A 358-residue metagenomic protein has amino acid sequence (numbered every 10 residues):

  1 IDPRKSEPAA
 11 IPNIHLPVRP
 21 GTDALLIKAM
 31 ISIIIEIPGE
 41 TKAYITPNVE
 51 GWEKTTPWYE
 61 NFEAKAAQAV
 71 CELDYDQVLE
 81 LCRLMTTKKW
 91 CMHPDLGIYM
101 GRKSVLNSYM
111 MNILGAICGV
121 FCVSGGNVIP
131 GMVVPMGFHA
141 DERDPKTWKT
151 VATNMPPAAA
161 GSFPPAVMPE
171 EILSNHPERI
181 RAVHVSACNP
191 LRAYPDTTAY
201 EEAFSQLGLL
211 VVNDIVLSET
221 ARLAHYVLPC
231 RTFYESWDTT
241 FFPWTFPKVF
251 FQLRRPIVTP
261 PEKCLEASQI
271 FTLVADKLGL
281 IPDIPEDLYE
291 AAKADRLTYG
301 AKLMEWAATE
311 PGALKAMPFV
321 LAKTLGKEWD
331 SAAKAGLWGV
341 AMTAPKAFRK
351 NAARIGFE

Functional and structural regions predicted by a protein language model:
I1-V123, V128, M132, T153-G356: Cofactor-pocket helix-loop regions in the catalytic cores of large enzyme subunits
H15, R143-K146: Surface-exposed loop and adjacent secondary-structure segments within mature catalytic domains
P135-A140, A221: Short, conserved secondary-structure transition motifs
